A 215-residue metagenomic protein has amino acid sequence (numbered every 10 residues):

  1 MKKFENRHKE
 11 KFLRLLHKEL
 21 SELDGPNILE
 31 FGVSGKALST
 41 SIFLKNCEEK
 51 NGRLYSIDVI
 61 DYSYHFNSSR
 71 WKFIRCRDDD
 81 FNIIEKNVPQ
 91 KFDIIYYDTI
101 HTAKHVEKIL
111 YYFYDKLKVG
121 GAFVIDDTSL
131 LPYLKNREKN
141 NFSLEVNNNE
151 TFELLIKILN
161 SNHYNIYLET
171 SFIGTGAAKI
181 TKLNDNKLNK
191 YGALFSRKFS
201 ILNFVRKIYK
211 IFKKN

Functional and structural regions predicted by a protein language model:
M1-Y96, I100-N215: A short alpha-helical cap/connector motif
